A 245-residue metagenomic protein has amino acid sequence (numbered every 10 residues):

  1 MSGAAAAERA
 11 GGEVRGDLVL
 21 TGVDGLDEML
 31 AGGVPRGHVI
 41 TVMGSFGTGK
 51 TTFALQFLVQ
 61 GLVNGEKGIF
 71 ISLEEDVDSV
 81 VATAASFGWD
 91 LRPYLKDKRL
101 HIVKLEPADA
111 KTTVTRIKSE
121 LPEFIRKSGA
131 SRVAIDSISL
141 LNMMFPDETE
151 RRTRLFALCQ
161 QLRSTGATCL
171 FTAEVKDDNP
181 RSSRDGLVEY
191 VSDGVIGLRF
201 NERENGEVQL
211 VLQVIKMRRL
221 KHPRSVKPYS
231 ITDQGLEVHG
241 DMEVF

Functional and structural regions predicted by a protein language model:
M1-G16, R218, P223-F245: C-terminal regions of RecA-like/P-loop NTPase motor modules
T21-G33: Pre-Walker A adenine-sensing motif
V34, L62, R163: Conserved ATPase "switch" residues in P-loop NTPase domains
V39-T41, S45-A110: Conserved P-loop
E66-K67, K98-R99, G129-R132, S164-T172: Loop/turn-to-beta-strand initiation segments
E74-D78, E106-K111, S139-L140, C169 (+5 more regions): Conserved nucleotide-binding/hydrolysis micro-motifs of P-loop NTPases
L105-S164: Phosphate-binding/switch loop-helix module in NTP-utilizing enzymes
F171-Q234: Phosphate-binding/switch region of NTP-binding enzymes
